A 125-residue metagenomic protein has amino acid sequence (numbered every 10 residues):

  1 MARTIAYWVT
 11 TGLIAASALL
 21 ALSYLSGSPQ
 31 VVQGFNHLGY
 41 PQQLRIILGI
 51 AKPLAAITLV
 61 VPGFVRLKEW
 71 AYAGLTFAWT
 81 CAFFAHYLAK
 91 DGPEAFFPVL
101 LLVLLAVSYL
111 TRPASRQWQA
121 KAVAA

Functional and structural regions predicted by a protein language model:
M1-A125: Membrane-interface extramembranous regions
